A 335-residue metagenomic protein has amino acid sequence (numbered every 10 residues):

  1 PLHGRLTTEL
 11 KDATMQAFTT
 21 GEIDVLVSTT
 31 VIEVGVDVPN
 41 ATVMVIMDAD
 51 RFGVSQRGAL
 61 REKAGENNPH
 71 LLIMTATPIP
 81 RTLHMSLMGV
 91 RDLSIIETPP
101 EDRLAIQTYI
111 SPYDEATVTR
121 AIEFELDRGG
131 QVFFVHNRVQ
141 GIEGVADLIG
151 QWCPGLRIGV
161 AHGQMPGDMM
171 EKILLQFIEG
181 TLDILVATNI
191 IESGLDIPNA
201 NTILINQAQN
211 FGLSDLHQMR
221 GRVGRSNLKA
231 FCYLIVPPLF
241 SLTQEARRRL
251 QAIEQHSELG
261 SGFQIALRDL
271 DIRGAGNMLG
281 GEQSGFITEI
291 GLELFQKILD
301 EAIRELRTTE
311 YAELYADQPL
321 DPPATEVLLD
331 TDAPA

Functional and structural regions predicted by a protein language model:
P1-L26, V31-V38, V43-S55, I73 (+2 more regions): C-terminal helicase module of SF1/SF2 nucleic-acid helicases/translocases
R51-Q131: Post-DEXD/H (motif II) to motif III coupling segment of the RecA-like Helicase ATP-binding lobe
